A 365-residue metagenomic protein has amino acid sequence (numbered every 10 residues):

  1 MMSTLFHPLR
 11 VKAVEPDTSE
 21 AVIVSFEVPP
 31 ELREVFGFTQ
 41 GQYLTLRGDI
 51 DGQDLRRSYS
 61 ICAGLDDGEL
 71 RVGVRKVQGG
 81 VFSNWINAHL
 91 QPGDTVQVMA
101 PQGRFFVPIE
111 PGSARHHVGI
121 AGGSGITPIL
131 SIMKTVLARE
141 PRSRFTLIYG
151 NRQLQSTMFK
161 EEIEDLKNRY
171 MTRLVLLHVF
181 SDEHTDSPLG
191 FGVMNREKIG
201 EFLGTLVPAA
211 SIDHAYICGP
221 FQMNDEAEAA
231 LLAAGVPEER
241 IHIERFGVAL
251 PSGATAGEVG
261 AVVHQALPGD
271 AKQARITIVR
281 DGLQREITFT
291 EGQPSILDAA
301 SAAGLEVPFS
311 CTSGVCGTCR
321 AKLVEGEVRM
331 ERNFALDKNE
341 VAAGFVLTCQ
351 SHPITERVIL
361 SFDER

Functional and structural regions predicted by a protein language model:
M1-S3, R10, E20-V22, A233 (+4 more regions): Iron-sulfur (Fe-S) cluster-binding modules
M2-T95, M99, G112-R115, N151-Q153 (+2 more regions): Ferredoxin-reductase
Q40-Q42, S60-L65, T290-I296, A335-D337: A short, sequence-level motif marking secondary-structure junctions
L65-G68, E110-R115, E140, P353-F362: Ligand-binding loop in jelly-roll beta-barrel domains
N84-P268, R275-T277, Q284: FNR/FR-type flavoprotein reductase catalytic core
G269-T312: C-terminal accessory/binding modules appended to enzymatic or scaffolding proteins
S301-A303, P308, T318-R365: Iron-sulfur (Fe-S) cluster-binding segments and ferredoxin-like electron-carrier domains, especially [2Fe-2S]
